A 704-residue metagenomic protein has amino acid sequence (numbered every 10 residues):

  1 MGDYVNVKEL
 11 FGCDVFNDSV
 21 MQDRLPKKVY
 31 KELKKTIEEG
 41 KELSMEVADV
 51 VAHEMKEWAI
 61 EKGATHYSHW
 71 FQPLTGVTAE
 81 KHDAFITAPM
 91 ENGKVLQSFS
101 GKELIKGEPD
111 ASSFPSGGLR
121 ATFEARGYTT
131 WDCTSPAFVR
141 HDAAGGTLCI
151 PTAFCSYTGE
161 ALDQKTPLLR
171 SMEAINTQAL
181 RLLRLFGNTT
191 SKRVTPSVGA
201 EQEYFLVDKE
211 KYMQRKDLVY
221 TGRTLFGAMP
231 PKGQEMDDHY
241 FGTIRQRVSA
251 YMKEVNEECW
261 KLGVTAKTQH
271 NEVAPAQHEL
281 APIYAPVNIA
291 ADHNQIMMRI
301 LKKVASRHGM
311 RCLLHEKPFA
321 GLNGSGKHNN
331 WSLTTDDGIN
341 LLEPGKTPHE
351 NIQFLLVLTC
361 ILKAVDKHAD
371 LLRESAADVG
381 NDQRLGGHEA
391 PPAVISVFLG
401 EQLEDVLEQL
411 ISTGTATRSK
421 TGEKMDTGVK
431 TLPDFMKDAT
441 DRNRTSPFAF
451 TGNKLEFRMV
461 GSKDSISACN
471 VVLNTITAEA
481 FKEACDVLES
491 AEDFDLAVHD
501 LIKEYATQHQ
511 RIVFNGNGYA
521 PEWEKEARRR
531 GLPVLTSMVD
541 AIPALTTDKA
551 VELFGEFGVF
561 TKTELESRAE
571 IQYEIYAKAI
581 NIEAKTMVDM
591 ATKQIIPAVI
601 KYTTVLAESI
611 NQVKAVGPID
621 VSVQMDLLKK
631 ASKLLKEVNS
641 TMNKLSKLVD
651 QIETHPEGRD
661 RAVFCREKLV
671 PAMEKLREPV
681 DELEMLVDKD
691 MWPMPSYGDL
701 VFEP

Functional and structural regions predicted by a protein language model:
M1-S19, S44, R245-T265: N-terminal-biased segments
D3-V15, S19-S100, K106-A121: Histidine/acidic residue-rich metal-binding segments in metalloenzymes
V47-V51, F71-P73, K102-E103, E210 (+3 more regions): Active-site-proximal loop/turn and secondary-structure-junction residues that shape catalytic pockets, frequently
A64, S68-W70, H293-R307, L333 (+3 more regions): Hydrophobic/aromatic-rich, well-ordered segments within soluble, folded domains that form packed cores
G76-N92, P109-S112, G117, R215 (+5 more regions): Short linear, low-complexity motifs centered on an aromatic residue
T87-T122, D237, C360-I361, A484-D493 (+2 more regions): Short, intrinsically disordered, low-complexity segments enriched in Ser/Thr and Pro
A125-L314, N323-G326, L333-E570: Glycine-rich, acidic/polar active-site loops that bind/position phosphate-bearing ligands
I502, T507-P704: C-terminal amphipathic alpha-helical interaction region
